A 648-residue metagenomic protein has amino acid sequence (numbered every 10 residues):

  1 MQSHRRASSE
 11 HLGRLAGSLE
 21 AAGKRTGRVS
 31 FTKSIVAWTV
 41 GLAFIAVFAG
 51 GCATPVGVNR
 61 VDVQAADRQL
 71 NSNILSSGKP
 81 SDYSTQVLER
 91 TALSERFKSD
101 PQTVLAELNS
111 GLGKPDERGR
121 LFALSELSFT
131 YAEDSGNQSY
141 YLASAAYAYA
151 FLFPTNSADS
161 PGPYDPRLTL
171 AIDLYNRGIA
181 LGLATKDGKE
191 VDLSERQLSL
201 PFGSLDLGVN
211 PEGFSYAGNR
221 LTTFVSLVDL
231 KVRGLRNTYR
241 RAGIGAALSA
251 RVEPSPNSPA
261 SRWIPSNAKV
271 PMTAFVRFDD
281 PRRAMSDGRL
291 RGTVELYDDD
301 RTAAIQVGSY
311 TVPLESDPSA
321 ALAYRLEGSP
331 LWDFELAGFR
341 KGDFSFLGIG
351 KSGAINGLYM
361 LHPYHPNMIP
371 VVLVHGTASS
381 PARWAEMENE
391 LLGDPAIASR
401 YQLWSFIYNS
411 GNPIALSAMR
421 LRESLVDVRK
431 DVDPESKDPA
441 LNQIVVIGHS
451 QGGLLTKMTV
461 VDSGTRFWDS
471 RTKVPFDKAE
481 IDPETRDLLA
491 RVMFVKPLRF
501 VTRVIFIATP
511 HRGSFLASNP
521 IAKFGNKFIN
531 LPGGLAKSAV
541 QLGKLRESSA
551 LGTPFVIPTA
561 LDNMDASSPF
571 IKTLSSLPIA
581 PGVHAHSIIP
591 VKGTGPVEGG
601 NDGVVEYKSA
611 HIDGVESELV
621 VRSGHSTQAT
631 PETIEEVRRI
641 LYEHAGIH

Functional and structural regions predicted by a protein language model:
M1-K33: N-terminal secretory signal peptides that target proteins for export/translocation
K33-F44: Sec-dependent N-terminal signal peptides
A49-G51: C-terminal motif of bacterial Sec signal peptides marking the signal peptidase cleavage site
A53-R120, E126-Y131, S135-V371, S380-E386 (+2 more regions): Flexible, membrane-associating and regulatory peripheral segments of lipid-active enzymes
F129-E195, V371-T377, F406-V556, D602: Serine-dependent carboxylesterase/thioesterase catalytic core of lipase-like alpha/beta-hydrolase/SGNH enzymes
Y364-P366, I397-A398, D438-A440, I447-G448 (+3 more regions): Extracellular/periplasmic catalytic domains that process cell-envelope and extracellular macromolecules
A385-Y401: Short amphipathic alpha-helix adjacent to the substrate-entry channel of hydrolases
N526-H648: C-terminal subdomain of alpha/beta-hydrolase-fold enzymes, centered on the catalytic histidine and its supporting
